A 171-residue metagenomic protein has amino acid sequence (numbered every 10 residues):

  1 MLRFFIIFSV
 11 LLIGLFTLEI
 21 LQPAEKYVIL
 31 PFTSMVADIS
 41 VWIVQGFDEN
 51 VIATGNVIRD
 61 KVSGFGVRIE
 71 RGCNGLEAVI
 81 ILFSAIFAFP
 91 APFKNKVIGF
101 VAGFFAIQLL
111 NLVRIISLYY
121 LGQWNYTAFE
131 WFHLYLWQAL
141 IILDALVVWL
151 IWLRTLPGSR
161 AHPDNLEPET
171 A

Functional and structural regions predicted by a protein language model:
M1-A171: Hydrophobic N-terminal alpha-helices or hydrophobic patches in metabolic proteins across all domains of life
